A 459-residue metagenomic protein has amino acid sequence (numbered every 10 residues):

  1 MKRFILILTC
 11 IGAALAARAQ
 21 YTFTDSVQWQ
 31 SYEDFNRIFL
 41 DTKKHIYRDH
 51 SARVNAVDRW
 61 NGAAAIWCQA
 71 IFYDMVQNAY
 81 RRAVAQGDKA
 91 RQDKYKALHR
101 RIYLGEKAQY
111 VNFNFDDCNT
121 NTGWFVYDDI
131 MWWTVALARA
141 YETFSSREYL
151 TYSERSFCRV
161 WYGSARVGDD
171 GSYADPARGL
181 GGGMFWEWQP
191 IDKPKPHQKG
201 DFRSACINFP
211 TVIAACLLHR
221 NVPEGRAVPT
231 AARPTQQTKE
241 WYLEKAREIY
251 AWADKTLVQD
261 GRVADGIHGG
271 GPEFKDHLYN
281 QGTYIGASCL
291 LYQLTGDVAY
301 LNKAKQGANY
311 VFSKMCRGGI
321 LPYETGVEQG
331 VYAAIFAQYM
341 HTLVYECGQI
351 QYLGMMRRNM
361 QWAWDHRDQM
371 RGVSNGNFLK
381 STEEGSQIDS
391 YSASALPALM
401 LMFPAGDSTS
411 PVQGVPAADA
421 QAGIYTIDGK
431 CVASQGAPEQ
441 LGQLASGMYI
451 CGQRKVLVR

Functional and structural regions predicted by a protein language model:
M1-F4, R459: Positively charged n-region of N-terminal signal peptides that target proteins for export
L8-R18: Hydrophobic h-region of N-terminal signal peptides that target proteins for export in Gram-negative bacteria
Q20-D128, T143, G163, V167-G182 (+5 more regions): CBM-like carbohydrate-recognition segments
W124-L137, F144-S156, V160: Mobile, glycine-rich extracellular loop/lid and propeptide segments that shape or gate substrate/ligand access
L150-E248: Aromatic- and glycine-enriched pocket-lining scaffold segments that form the walls of small-molecule binding clefts
F209-P210, A214-K275, G282, A287 (+3 more regions): Noncatalytic carbohydrate-binding groove/subsite architecture in carbohydrate-active enzymes
Q413-R459: C-terminal outer-membrane/trafficking sorting elements
